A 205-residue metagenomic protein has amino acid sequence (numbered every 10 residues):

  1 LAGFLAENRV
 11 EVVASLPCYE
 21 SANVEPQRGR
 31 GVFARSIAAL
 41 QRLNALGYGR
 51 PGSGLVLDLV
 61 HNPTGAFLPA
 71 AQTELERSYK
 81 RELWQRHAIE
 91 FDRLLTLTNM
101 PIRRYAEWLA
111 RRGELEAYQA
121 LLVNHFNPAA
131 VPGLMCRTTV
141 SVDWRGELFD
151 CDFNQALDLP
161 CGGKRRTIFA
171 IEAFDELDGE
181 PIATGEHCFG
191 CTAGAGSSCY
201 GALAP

Functional and structural regions predicted by a protein language model:
L1-N62: Radical SAM/AdoMet-radical enzyme domain recognition
C18, P63-G65, M100, L157 (+1 more regions): Short loop/turn segments at secondary-structure transitions that flank enzyme active sites
N23, L68-A70, Y105, L157-G162 (+1 more regions): Generic domain-boundary/flexible-linker signal
V24, R28, P128, G179: Conserved aromatic-histidine-acidic binding/catalytic patches
L43-L46, R86, G194: Change "in soluble alpha/beta enzymes" to "in soluble alpha/beta proteins
P51-F153: A C-terminal junction/extension of Radical SAM enzymes
E147-P205: Flexible mid-to-C-terminal extensions adjoining Fe-S/redox cofactors in radical SAM and related proteins
